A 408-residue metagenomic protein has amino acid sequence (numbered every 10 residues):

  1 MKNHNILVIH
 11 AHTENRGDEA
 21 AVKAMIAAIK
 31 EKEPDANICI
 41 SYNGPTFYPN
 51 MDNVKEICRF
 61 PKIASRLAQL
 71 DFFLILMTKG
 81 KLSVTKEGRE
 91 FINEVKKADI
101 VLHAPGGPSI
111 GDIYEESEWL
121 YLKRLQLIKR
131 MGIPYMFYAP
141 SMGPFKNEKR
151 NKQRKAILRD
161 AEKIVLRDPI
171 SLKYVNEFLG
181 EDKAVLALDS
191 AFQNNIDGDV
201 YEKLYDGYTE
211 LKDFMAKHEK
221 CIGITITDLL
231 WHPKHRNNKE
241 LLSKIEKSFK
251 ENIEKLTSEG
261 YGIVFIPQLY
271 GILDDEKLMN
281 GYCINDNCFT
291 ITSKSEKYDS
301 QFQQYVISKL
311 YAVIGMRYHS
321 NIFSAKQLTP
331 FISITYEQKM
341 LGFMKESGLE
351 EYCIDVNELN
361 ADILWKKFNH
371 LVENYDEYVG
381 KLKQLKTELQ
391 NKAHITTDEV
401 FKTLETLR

Functional and structural regions predicted by a protein language model:
M1-R408: Active-site anion-handling motifs in enzyme catalytic cores
